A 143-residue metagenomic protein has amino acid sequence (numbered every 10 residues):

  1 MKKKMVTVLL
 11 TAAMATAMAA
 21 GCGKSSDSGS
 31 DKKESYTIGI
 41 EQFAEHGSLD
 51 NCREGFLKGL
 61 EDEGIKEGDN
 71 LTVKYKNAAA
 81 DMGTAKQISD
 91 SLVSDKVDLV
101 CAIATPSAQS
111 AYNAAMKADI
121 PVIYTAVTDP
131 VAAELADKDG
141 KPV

Functional and structural regions predicted by a protein language model:
M1-A12: Positively charged n-region of N-terminal signal peptides that target proteins for export
K4-M5, G23-V143: Short hydrophobic alpha-helices and adjacent helix-cap/hinge residues
A17-G21: C-terminal motif of bacterial Sec signal peptides marking the signal peptidase cleavage site
